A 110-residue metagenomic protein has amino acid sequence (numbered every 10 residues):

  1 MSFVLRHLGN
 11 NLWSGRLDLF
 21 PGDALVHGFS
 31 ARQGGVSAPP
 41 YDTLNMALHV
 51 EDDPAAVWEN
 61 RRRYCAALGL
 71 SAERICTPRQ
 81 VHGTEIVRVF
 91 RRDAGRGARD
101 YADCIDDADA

Functional and structural regions predicted by a protein language model:
M1-A110: Active-site microenvironment for binding and transforming phosphate-containing groups
